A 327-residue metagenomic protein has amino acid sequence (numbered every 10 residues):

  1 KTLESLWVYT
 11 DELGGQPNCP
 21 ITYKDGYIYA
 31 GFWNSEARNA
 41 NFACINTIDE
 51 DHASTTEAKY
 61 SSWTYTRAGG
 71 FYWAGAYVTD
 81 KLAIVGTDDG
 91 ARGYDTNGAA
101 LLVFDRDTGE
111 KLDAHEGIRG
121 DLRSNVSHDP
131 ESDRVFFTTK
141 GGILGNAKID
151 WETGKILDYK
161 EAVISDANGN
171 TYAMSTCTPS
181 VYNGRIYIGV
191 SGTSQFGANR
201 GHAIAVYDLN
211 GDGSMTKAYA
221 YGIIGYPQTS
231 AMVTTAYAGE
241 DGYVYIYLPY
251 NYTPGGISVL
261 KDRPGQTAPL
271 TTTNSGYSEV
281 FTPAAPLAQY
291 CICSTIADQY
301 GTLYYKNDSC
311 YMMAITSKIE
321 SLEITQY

Functional and structural regions predicted by a protein language model:
K1-Y327: Extracytoplasmic/lumenal domain signature
